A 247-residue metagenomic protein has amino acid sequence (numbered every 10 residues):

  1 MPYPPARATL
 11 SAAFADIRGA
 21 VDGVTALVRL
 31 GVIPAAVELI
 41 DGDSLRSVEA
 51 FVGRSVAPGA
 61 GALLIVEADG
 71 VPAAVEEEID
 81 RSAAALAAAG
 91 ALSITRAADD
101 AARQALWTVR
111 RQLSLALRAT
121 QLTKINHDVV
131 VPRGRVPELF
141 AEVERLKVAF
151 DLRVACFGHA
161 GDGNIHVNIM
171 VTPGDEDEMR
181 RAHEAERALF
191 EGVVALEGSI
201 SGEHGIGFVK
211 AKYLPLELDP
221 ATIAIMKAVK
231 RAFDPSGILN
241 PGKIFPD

Functional and structural regions predicted by a protein language model:
M1-D247: Noncatalytic alpha-helical scaffold of FAD-dependent oxidoreductases
